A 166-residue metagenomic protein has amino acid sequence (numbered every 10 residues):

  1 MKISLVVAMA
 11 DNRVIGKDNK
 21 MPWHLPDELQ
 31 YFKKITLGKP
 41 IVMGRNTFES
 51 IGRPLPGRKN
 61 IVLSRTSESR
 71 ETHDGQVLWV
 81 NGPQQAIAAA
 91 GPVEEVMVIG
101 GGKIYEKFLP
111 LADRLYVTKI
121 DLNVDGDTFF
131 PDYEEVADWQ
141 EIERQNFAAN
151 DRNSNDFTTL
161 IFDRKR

Functional and structural regions predicted by a protein language model:
M1-R166: Enzymes that bind and transform nitrogen-containing heteroaromatic metabolites
